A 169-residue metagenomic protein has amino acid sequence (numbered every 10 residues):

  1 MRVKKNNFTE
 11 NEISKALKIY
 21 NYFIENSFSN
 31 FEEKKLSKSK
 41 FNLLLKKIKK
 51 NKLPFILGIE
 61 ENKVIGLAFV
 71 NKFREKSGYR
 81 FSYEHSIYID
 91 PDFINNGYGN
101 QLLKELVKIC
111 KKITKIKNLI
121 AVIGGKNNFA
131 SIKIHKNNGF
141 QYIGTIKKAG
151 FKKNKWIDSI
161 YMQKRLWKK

Functional and structural regions predicted by a protein language model:
M1-A16: A short beta-loop-alpha structural element at the N-terminal edge of CoA-dependent acyl/N-acetyltransferase catalytic
L17, N21-L44: Conserved GNAT-fold acetyl-CoA-binding loop/helix
K35-D92, L103, R165-W167: Acetyl-CoA-dependent GNAT
F81-Y83, K148-K169: C-terminal "cap" of GNAT-fold acetyltransferases
I94, I120-I132: Conserved beta-strand-loop-alpha-helix junction that forms the acyl-donor binding cleft
N95-L103, C110: Glycine-rich acyl-CoA binding loop
C110-G124: Conserved GNAT acetyl-CoA-binding A-motif
V122-I123, K136-D158: Conserved catalytic-core motifs of GNAT/GCN5-like acyltransferases
